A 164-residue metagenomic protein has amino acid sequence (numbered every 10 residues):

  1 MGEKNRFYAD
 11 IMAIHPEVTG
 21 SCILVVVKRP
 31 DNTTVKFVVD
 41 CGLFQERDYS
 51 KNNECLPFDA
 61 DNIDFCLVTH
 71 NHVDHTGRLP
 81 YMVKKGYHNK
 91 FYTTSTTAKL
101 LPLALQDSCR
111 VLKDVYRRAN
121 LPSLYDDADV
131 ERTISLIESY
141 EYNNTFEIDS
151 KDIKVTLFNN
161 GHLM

Functional and structural regions predicted by a protein language model:
G2-L67, H72, T76, M82-M164: His/Asp/Glu-rich metal-coordinating catalytic cores of metallo-dependent phosphodiesterases/hydrolases acting on
